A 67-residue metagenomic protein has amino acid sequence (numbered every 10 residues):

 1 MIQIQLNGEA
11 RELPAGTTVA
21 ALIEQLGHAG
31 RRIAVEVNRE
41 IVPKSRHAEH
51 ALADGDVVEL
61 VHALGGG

Functional and structural regions predicted by a protein language model:
M1-G66: Ubiquitin-like/PB1-type beta-grasp interaction modules and other compact soluble beta-rich domains
